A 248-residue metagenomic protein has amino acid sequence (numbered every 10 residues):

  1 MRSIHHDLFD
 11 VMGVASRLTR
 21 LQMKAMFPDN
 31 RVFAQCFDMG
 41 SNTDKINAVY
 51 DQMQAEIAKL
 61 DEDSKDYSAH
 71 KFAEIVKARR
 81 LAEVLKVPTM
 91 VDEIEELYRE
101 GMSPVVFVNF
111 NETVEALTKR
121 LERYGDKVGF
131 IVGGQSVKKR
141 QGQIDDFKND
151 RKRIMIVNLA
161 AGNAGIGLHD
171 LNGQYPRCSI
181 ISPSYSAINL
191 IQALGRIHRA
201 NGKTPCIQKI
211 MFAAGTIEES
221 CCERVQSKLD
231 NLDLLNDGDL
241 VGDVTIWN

Functional and structural regions predicted by a protein language model:
M1-M102, Q208, V225: Inter-lobe coupling linker of SF2 helicases/translocases
P28, G40-I46, Q135-R140, A214-E219 (+1 more regions): A short acidic, often aromatic-flanked loop/helix-cap motif at beta-alpha or helix-coil junctions that lines enzyme
L97, L121-E122: Hydrophobic alpha-helical packing residues
G101-S103, K152-R153: Pre-Walker A (Motif I) flank of P-loop NTPase domains
S103-F110: Conserved RecA-like ASCE P-loop NTPase motor core of nucleic-acid helicases/translocases
V114, E122, K127-S220, K228: Conserved RecA-like P-loop NTPase helicase motor core
I217-N248: Long, largely alpha-helical accessory region at the distal end of helicase-like NTP-driven motors
